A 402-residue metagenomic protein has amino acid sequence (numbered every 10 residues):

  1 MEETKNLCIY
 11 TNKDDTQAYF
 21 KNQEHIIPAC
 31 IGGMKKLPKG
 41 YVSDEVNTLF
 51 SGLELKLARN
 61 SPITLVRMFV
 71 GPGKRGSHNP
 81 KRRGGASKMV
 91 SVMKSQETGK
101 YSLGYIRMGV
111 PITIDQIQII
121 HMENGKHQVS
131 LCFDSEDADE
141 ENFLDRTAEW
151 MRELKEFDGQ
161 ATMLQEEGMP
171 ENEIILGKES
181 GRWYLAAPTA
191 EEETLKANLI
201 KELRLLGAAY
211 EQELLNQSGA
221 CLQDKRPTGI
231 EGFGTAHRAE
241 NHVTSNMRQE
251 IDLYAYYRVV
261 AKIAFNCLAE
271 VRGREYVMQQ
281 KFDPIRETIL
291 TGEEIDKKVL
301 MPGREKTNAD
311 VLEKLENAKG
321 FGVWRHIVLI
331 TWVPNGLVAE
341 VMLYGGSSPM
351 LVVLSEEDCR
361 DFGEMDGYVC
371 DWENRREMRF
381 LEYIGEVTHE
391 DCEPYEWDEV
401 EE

Functional and structural regions predicted by a protein language model:
E3-N6, D15-A18, M34-E402: Alpha-helical structural context detector biased toward long hydrophobic helices
D15-C30: Short recognition patches in nucleic-acid-associated and regulatory proteins
